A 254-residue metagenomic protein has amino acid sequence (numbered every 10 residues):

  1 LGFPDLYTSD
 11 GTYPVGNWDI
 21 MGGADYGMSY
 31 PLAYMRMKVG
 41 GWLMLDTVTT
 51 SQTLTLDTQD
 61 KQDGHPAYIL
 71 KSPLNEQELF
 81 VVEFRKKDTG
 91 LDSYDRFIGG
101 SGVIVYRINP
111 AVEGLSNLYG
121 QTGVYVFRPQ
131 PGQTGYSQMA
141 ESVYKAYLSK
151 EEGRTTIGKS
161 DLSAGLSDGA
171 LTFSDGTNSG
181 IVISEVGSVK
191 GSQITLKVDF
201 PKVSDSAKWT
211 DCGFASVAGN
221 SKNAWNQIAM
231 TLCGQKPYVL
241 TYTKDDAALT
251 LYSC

Functional and structural regions predicted by a protein language model:
L1-F97, N109-A111: Extracellular hydrolytic enzyme modules, especially secreted metalloproteases of the metzincin/thermolysin-like class
D60-S204: Extracellular low-complexity, Gly/Ser/Thr-rich intrinsically disordered linkers and protease-sensitive activation/hinge
S72, N226-Q227: Extracellular glycan-recognition/adhesion modules and their associated mucin-like linkers
E78-F80, G234-V239: Entry beta-strands of beta-propeller and related beta-repeat scaffolds
S204-N223, T250-C254: Trp- and S/T/G-rich repeat-edge/linker motifs of beta-rich repeat architectures
Q227-G234: Structural signature of eukaryotic scaffold interfaces centered on beta-propeller domains
M230, V239-L240, S253: Hydrophobic strand positions within the blades of repeat-based beta-sheet folds
K244-A247: Short glycine/acidic-enriched loop and turn motifs that connect beta-strands
